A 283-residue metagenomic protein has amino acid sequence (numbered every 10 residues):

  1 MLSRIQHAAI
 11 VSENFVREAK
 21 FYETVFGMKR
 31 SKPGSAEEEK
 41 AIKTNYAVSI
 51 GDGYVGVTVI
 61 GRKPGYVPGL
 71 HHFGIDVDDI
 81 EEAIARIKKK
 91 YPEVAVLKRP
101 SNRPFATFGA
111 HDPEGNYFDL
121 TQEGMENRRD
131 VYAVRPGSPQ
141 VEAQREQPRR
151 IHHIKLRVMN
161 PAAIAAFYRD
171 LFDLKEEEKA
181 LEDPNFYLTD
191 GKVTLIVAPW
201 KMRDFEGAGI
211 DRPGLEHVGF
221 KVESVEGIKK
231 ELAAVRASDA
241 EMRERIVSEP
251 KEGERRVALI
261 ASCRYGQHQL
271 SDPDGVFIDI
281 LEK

Functional and structural regions predicted by a protein language model:
M1-A19, L70-F73, G124-A165, L215-V218 (+1 more regions): N-terminal beta-strand motif that seeds the catalytic metal site of vicinal oxygen chelate
M1-S3, A9-G56, K155-M202: Core segments of cupin and vicinal oxygen chelate
R4-N14, N45-S49, G53, R62-I87 (+5 more regions): Vicinal oxygen chelate
F26, Y91-P92, F172, E226 (+1 more regions): Structural motif
Y54-T58, V67, G115-F118, K192-V197 (+1 more regions): Short, charged/polar, Gly/Pro-enriched secondary-structure boundary elements
I60-R62, Q140-A143, R203-A208: Short beta-strand/turn micro-motifs at beta-sheet edges
P64-P68, E126-R129, V197, M202-G207: A short local loop/turn or secondary-structure capping micro-motif enriched for an aromatic residue
A85-Q147, K179, Y187, A233-K283: Vicinal oxygen chelate
